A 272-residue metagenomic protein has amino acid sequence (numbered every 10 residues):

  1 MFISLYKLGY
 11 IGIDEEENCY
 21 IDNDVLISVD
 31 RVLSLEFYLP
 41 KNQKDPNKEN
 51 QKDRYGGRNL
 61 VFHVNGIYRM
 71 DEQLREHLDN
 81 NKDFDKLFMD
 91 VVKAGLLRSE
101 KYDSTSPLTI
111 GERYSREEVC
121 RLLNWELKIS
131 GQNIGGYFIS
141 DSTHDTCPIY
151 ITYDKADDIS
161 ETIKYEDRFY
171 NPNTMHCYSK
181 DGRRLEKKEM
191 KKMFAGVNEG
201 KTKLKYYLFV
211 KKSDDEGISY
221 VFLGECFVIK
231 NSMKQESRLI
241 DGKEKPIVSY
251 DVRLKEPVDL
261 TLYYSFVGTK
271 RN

Functional and structural regions predicted by a protein language model:
M1-L87: C-terminal helical accessory/scaffold domains
M1-Y10, D14-E15, P107-S219: Acidic, glycine-rich low-complexity segments with interspersed aromatic residues
K7, I11, E15, V25 (+11 more regions): Short linear sequence elements within intrinsically disordered, low-complexity coil regions
C19, L97-Y102, C120, C147 (+2 more regions): Generic recognition of cysteine residues
C19-I21, C147-T152, Y250-L254: Generic recognition of long tandem-repeat/solenoid scaffolds
Q73-G131: Extended alpha-helical interface modules used as scaffolds for assembling large macromolecular complexes
S213-N272: Compact mixed alphabeta submodule
